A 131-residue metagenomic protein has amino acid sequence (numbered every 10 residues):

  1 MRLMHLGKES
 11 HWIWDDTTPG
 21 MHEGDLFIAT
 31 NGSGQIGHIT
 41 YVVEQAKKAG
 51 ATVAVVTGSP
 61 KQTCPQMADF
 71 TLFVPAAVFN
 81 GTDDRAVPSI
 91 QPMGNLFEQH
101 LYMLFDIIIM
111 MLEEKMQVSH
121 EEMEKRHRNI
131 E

Functional and structural regions predicted by a protein language model:
M1-M103, I109-M110: Glycine-rich phosphate-binding loops that contact phosphosugars or nucleotide phosphates
I107, E113-E131: A short, charged, Gly/Pro-tolerant segment at domain boundaries
